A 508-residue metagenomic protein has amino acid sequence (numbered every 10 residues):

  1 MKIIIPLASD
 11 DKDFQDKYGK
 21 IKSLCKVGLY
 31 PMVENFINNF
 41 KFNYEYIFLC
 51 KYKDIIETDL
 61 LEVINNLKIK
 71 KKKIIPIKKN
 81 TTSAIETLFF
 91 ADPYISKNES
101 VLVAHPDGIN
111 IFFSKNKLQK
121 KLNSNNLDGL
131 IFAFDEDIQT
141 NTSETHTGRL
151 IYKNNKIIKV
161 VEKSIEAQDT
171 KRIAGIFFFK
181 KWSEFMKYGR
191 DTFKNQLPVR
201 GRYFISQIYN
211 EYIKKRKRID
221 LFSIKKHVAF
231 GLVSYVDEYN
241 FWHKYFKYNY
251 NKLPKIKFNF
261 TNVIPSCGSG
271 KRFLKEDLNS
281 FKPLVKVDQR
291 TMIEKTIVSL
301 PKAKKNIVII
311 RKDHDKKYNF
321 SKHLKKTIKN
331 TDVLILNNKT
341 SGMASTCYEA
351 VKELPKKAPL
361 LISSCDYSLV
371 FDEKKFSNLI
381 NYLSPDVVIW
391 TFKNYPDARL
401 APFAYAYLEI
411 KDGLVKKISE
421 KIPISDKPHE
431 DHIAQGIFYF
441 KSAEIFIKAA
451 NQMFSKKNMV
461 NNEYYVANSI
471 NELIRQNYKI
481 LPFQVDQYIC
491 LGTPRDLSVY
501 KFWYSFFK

Functional and structural regions predicted by a protein language model:
M1-F14, K26, Y30-V103, K115 (+4 more regions): Conserved N-terminal catalytic core of the sugar/cofactor nucleotidyltransferase
I3, T170-N262, D431-K508: Conserved alpha/beta core of the MobA/IspD/sugar-nucleotide pyrophosphorylase nucleotidyltransferase superfamily
G19-S23, L278-P283: Short alpha-helical oligomerization interface
L24, L150-Y152, L221, L284 (+2 more regions): A structural signal for short hydrophobic beta-strand segments in well-ordered beta-sheet cores
V33, A91, L150, K180 (+5 more regions): Residue-level signal for inorganic ion chemistry
F89-F90, K117, I208, E238 (+5 more regions): Alpha-helical elements of Rossmann-like donor-binding domains used by nucleotide-donor carbohydrate transfer enzymes
H105-I109, S364-S368: The conserved acidic donor/metal-binding loop of glycosyltransferases
I111-Q196, V370-M453: Conserved core of the sugar-phosphate nucleotidyltransferase
